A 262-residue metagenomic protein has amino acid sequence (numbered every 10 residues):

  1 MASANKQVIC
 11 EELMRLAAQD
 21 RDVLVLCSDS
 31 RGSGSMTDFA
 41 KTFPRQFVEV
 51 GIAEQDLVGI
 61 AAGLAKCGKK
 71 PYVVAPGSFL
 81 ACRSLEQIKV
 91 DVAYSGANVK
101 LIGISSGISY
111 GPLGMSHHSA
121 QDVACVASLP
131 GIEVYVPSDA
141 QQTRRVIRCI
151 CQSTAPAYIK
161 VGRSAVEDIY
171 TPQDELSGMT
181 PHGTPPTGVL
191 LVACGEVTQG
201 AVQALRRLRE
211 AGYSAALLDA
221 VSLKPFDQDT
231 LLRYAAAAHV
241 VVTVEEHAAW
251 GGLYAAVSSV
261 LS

Functional and structural regions predicted by a protein language model:
M1-K160, A165: Thiamine diphosphate
K6-V8, Q19-D22, G32-K41, Y110 (+1 more regions): Thiamine diphosphate
